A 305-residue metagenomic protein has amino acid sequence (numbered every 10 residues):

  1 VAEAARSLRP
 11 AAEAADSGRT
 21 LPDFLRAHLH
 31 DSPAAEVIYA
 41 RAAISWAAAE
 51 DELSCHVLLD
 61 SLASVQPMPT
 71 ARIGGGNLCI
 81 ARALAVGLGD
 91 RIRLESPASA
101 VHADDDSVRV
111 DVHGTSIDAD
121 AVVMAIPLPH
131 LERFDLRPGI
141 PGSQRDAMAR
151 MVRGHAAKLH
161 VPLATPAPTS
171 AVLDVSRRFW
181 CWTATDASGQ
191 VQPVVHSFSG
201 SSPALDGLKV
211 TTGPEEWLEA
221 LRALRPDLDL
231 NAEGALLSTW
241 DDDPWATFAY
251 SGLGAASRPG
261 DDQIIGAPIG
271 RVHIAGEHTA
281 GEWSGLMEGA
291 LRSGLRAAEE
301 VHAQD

Functional and structural regions predicted by a protein language model:
A2-P97, S107, A125, P129 (+1 more regions): Active-site/ligand-binding neighborhood in enzyme catalytic cores
S7-A15, Q66-G74, R145-R150, S202-T211 (+2 more regions): Active-site rim elements
A14-P22, A35, G74-A81, R153-A157 (+3 more regions): A structural signal for well-ordered alpha-helical scaffolds and beta->alpha junctions
S45-E50, I80, H102, H130-F134 (+4 more regions): Short catalytic/ligand-binding loop motif for oxyanion handling, primarily in non-cytosolic enzymes, centered on
C55, S107, H155, D174-D305: Conserved flavin/dinucleotide-binding core of flavoenzymes
D60-Q66, P138-R145, Y250-G254: Short glycine/proline- and charge-enriched loop/turn segments that cap or connect secondary-structure elements
L88, S107-V108, E132, L136-I140 (+2 more regions): Short, glycine/charged-enriched secondary-structure capping and boundary segments
S96-P97, H102-D105, D111-T169: Central helical "cap/lid" subdomain
